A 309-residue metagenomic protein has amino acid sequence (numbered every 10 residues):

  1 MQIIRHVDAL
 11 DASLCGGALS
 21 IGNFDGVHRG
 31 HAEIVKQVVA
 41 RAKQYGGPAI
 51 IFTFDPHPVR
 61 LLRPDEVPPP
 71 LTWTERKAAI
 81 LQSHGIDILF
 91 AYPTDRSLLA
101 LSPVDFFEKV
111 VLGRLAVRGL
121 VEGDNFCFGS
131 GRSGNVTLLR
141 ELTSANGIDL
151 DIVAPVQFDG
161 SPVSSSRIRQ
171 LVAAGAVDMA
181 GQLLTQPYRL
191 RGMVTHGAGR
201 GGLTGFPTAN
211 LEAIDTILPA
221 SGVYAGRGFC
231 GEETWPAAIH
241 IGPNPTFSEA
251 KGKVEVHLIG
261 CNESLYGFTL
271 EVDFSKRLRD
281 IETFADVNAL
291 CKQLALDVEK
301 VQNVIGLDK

Functional and structural regions predicted by a protein language model:
Q2-A9, F90: Short acidic-hydrophobic, aromatic-tinged amphipathic segments that line or gate anion-handling sites
A9-A12, R96-L99, Q157-S161: A short acidic, often aromatic-flanked loop/helix-cap motif at beta-alpha or helix-coil junctions that lines enzyme
D11-W73: N-terminal catalytic cores of NTP/NDP-binding nucleotidyl/phosphoryl-transfer enzymes
H28, L81, L120, A180 (+2 more regions): Residue-level signal for inorganic ion chemistry
G46-I50, I88, D149: Residues at the starts of beta-strands that form the adenosine-phosphate
R60-N146: N-terminal Rossmann-like or analogous alpha/beta NTP/dinucleotide-binding catalytic cores that position adenine
R140-G242: Glycine-rich, Lys/Arg-enriched anion-binding loops that position phosphate/diphosphate groups for phosphoryl
G197-K309: Phosphate/ribose-recognition catalytic cores of enzymes acting on nucleotide-derived substrates
